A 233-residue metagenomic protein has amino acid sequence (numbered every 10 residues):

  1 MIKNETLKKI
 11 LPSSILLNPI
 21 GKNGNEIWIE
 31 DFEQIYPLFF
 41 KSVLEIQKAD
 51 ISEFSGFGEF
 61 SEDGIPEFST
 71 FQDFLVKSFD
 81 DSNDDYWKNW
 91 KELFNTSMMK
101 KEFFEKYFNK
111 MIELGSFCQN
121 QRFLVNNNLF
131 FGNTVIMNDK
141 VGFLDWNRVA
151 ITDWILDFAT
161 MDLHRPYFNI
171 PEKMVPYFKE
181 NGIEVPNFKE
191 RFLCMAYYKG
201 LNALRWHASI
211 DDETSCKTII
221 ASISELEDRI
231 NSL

Functional and structural regions predicted by a protein language model:
M1-P12, F117-C118, F123, M137-V141 (+1 more regions): Conserved NTP-binding catalytic cores of kinases and kinase-like/nucleotidyltransferase enzymes across multiple kinase
M1-P66: ATP-binding pocket architecture of kinase catalytic cores
Y36-P37, K48-N127, S222, L226: An alpha-helical support segment within catalytic cores of ATP-dependent transferases
V43-F54, G115, N181, A208 (+1 more regions): A general structural signal marking secondary-structure boundaries and capping sites
K106-F158: Active-site acidic catalytic loop and adjacent metal/ATP-binding pocket of ATP-dependent phosphoryl transfer enzymes
F123, T214-S215: The feature marks helicase ATPase cores and/or their adjacent C-terminal helical subdomains in SF1/SF2/AAA+ helicases
I155-E184, A196-E213, S222-L226: Active-site activation/catalytic loop segments of kinase-like enzymes and analogous catalytic loops in related
F188-M195: Alpha-helical scaffolds flanking conserved acidic
